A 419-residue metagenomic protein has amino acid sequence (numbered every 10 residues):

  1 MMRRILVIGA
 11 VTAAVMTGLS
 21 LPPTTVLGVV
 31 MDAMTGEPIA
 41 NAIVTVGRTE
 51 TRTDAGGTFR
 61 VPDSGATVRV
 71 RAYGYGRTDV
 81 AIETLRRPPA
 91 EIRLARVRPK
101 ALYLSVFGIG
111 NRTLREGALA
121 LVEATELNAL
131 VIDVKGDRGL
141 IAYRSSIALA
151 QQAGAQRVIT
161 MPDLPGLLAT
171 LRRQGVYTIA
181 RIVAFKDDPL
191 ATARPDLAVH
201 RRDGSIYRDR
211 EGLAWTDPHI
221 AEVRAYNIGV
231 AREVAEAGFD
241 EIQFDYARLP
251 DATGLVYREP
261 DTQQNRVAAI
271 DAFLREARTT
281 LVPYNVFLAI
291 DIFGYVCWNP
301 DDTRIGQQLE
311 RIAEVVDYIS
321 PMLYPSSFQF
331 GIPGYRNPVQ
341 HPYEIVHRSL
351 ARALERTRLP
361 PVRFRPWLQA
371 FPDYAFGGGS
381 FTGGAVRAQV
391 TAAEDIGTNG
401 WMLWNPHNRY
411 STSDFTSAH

Functional and structural regions predicted by a protein language model:
T24-V26, M34-R48: Short, ordered, surface-exposed loop/turn motifs in non-cytosolic proteins
P38, R48-V61: Short, acidic Ser/Thr/Gly-rich low-complexity loop/linker segments typical of extracellular and cell-surface proteins
R69-A81: A short, solvent-exposed loop/turn motif at the edges and junctions of modular extracellular/periplasmic domains
I82-P99: Extracellular beta-sheet/turn segments enriched in Thr/Pro/Gly and aliphatic residues
V97-G110, A169, F185-E236, R387: Active-site-adjacent "subsite" loops/lids of carbohydrate-active enzymes
A129-V134, T160-Y207, Q243: Glycine-rich, aromatic-flanked loop segments that form ligand/cofactor-binding clefts across common enzyme folds
Y177-D187, Q243, R266-I305, P360-F371: Aromatic-lined carbohydrate-recognition surfaces of secreted/lumenal glycan-active proteins
V316-S327, P342-V346, R352, T357-H419: Substrate-binding cleft of secreted/luminal carbohydrate-active enzymes
